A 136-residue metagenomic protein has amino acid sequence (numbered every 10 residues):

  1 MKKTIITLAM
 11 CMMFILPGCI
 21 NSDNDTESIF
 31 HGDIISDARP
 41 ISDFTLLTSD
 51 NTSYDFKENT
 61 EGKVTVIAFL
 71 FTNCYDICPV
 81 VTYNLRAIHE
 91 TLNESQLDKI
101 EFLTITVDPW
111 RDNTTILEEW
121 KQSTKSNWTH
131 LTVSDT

Functional and structural regions predicted by a protein language model:
M1-D25: Secretory targeting signatures
N24-E58, Y83: N-terminal "domain-start" segment that seeds a small globular fold
D55-P79, Y83-L85: Short active-site neighborhood of thiol/selenol oxidoreductases, capturing the structured segment around
E61, T72, V107-W110, S126 (+1 more regions): Solvent-exposed coil/turn segments that connect beta secondary-structure elements in extracytoplasmic/periplasmic
K63-V64, T82-T104: Conserved helix-turn-beta segment immediately C-terminal to the redox Cys motif in thioredoxin-like folds
A68, E101-T104, T129-T132: Structural recognition of the beta-strand scaffold that forms the well-ordered cores of secreted hydrolase catalytic
V81-N84, N113-I116, T136: Stable alpha-helical elements in mature extracytoplasmic
E118-T136: Short, internal strand/loop/helix patches that form the active-site neighborhood or redox-interaction surface
